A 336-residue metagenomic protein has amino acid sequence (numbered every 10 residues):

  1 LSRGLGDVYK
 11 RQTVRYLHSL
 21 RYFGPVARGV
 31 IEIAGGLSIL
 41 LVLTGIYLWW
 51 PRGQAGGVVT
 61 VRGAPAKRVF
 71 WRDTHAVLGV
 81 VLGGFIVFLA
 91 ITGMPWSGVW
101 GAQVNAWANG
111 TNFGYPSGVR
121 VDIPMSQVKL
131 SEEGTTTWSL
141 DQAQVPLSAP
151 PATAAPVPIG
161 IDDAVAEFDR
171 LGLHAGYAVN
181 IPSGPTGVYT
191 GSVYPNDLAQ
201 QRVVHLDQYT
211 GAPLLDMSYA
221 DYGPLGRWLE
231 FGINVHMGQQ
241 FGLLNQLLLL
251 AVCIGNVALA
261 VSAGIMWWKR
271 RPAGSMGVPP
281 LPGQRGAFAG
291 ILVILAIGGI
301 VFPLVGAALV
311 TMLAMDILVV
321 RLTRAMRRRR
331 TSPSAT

Functional and structural regions predicted by a protein language model:
L1-Y9: Single conserved hydrophobic/aromatic residue that forms the stacking wall/gate of nucleotide- or nucleobase-binding
K10-L17, V61-R62, Y222-V235, G264-S275 (+1 more regions): Juxtamembrane amphipathic/hinge helix adjacent to a transmembrane helix
T13-G29, L229-L247: Short, solvent-exposed cationic patches
Y22-Y115, L250, V261-W268, A273 (+1 more regions): Internal alpha-helical transmembrane segments
W107-D221: Membrane-proximal low-complexity regions enriched in glycine and acidic/polar residues
A220-G223, L313: A short acidic/small-residue loop/turn micro-motif
G232-G264, A273: C-terminal structural cap/anchor segments
R327-T336: Short, charged juxtamembrane terminal tails flanking transmembrane helices
